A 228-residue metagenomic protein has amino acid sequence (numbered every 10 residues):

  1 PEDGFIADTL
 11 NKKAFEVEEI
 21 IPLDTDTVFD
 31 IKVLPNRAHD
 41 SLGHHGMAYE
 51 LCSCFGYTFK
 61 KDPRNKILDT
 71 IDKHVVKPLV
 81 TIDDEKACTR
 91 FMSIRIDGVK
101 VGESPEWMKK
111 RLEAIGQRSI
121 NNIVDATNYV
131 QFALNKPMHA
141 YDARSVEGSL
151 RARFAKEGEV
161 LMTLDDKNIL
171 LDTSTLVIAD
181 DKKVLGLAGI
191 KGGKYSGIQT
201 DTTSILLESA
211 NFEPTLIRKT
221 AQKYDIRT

Functional and structural regions predicted by a protein language model:
P1-T228: RNA/tRNA-interacting regions in translation and RNA-turnover enzymes
